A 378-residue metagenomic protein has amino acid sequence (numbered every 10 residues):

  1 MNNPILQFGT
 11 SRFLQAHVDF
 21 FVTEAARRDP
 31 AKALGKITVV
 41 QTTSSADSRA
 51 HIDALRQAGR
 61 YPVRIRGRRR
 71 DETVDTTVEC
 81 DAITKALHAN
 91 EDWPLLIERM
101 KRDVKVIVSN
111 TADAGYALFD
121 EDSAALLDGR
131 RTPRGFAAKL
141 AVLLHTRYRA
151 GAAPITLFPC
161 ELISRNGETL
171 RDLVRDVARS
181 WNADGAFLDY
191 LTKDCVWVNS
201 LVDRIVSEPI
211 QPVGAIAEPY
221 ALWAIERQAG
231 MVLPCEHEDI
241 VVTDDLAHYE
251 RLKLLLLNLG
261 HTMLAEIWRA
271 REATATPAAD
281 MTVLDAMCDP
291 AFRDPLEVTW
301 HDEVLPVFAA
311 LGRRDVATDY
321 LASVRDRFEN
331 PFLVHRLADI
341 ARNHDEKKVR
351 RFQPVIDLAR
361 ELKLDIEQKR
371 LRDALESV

Functional and structural regions predicted by a protein language model:
M1-V378: Substrate/ligand-engaging "lid" and interaction regions
